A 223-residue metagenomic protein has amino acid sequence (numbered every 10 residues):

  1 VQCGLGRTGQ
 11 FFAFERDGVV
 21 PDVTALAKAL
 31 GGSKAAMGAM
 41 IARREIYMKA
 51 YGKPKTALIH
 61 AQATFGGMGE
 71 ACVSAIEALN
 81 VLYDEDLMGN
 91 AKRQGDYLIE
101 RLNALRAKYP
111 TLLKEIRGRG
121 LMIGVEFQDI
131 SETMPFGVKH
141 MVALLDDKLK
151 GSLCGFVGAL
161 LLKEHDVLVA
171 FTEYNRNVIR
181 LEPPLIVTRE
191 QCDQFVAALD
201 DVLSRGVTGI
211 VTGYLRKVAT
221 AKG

Functional and structural regions predicted by a protein language model:
V1-G223: Conserved N-terminal phosphate-binding loop of PLP-dependent enzymes in the Aspartate aminotransferase
